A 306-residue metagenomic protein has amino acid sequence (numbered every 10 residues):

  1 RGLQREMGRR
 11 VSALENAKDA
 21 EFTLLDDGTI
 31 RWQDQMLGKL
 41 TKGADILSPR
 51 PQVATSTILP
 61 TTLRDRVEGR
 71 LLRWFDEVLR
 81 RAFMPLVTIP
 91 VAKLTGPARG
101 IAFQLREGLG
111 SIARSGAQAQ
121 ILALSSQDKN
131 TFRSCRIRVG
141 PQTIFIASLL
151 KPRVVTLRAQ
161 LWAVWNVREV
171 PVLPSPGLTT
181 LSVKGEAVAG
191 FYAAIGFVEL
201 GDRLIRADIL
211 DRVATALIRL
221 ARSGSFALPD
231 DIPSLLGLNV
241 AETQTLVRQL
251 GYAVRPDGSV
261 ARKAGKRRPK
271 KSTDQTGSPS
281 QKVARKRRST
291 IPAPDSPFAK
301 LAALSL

Functional and structural regions predicted by a protein language model:
R1-R268: Extended, charged helical/alpha-beta scaffold domains that provide interaction surfaces
A264-P292: Arginine-glycine-rich low-complexity intrinsically disordered regions
I291-L306: Short acidic, low-complexity intrinsically disordered linear motifs used for protein-protein interactions
